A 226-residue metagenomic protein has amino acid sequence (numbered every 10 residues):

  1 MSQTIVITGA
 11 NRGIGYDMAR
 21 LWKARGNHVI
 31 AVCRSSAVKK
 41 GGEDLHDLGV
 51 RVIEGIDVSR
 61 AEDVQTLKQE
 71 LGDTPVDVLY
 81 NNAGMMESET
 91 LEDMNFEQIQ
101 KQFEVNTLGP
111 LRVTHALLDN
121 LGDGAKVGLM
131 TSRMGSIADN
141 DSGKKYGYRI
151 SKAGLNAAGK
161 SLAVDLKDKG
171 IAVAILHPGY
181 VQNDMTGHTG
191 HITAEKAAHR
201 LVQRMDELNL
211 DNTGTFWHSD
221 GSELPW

Functional and structural regions predicted by a protein language model:
N11-L21: N-terminal Rossmann NAD(P)H-binding glycine-rich loop of SDR-like oxidoreductase domains
R25-G41: Conserved glycine-rich Rossmann-like NAD(P)H-binding loop of the short-chain dehydrogenase/reductase
H46-E62: Rossmann-fold cofactor-recognition segment
D57-T74: Conserved Rossmann-fold cofactor-binding substructure of NAD(P)-dependent oxidoreductases
N82-E89: Conserved NAD(P)H cofactor-binding loop of Rossmann-fold oxidoreductase domains
T90-I99, D123-K167: Catalytic loop of short-chain dehydrogenase/reductase
I175-L176, G187-W226: C-terminal helical subdomain
